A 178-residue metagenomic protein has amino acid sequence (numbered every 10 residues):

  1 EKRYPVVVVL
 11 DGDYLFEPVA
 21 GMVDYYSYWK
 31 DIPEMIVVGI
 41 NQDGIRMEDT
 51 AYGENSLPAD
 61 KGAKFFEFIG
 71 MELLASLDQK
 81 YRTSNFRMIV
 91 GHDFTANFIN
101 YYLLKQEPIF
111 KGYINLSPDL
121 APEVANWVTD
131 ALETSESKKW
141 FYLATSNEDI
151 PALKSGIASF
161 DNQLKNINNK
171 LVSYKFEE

Functional and structural regions predicted by a protein language model:
E1-E178: Non-catalytic cap/lid and distal C-terminal segments of serine-dependent acyl enzymes
